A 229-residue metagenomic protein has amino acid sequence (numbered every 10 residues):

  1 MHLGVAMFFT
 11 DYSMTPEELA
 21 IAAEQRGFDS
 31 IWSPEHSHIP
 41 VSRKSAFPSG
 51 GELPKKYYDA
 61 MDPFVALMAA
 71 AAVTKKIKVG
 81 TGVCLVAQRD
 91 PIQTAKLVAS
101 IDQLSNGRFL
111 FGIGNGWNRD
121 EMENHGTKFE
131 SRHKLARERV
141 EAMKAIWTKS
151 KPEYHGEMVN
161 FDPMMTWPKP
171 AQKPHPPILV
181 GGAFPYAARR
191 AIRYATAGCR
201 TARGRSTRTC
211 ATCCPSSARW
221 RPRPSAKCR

Functional and structural regions predicted by a protein language model:
M1-R229: Active-site-adjacent structural elements that line small-molecule/cofactor binding pockets in enzymes
